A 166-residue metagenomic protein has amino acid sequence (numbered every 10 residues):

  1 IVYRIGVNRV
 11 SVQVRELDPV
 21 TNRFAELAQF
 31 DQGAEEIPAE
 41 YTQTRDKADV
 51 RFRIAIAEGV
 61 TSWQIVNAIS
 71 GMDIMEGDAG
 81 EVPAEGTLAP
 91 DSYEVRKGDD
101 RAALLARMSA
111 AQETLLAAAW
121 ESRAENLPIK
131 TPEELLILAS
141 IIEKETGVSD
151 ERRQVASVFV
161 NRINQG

Functional and structural regions predicted by a protein language model:
I1-G166: Conserved catalytic or metal-liganding residues and their short signature motifs at active sites of enzymes
